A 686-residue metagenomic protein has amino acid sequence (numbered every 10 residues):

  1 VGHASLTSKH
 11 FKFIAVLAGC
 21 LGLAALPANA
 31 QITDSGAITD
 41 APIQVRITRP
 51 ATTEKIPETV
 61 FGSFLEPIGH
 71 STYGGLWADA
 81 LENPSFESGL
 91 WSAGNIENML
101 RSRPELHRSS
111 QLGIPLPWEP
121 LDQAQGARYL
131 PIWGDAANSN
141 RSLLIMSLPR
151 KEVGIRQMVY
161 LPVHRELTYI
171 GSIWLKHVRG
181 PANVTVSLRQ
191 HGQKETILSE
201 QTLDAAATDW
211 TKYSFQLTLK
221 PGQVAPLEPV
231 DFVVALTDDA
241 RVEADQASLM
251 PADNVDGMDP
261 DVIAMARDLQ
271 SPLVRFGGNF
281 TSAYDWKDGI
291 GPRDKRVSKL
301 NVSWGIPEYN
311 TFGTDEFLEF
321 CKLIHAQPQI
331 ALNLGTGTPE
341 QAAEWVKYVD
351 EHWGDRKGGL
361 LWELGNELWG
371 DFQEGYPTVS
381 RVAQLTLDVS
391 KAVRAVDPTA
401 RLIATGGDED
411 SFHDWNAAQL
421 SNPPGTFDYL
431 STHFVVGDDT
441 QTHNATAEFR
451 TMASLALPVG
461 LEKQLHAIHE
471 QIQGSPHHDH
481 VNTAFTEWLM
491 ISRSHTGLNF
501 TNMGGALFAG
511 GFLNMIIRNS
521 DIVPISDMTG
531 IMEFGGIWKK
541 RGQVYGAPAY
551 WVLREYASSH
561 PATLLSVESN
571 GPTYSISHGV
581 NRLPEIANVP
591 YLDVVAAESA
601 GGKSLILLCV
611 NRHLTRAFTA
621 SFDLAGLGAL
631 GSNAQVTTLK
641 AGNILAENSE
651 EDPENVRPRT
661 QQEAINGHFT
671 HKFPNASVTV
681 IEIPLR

Functional and structural regions predicted by a protein language model:
Q31-T311, Q327-Q329, T336-G337, A342-A343 (+5 more regions): Extracellular and organelle-lumenal recognition/adhesion modules and their flexible linkers in secreted
P67-I68, H480-D593, A600-K603: Aromatic/acidic polysaccharide-binding cleft in carbohydrate-active enzymes
W174-R179, T218-K220, E555-S558, V610-H613 (+1 more regions): Solvent-exposed strand-to-loop "edge" motifs in beta-rich extracellular domains
L217-V233, P251-S271, N310, E316-F320 (+7 more regions): An active-site-proximal structural segment forming one wall of the substrate-binding cleft that immediately precedes
P229-R241, V379-L513, G571-A587: Noncatalytic carbohydrate-binding groove/subsite architecture in carbohydrate-active enzymes
G277-F280, V349-T378, A404, L430-D438 (+2 more regions): Active-site groove signature of glycoside hydrolases
A587-L630, V636, T679-V680: Carbohydrate-binding surface patches
L627-F673: Acidic, Ser/Thr/Pro-rich beta/coil linker or hinge segments at domain junctions
